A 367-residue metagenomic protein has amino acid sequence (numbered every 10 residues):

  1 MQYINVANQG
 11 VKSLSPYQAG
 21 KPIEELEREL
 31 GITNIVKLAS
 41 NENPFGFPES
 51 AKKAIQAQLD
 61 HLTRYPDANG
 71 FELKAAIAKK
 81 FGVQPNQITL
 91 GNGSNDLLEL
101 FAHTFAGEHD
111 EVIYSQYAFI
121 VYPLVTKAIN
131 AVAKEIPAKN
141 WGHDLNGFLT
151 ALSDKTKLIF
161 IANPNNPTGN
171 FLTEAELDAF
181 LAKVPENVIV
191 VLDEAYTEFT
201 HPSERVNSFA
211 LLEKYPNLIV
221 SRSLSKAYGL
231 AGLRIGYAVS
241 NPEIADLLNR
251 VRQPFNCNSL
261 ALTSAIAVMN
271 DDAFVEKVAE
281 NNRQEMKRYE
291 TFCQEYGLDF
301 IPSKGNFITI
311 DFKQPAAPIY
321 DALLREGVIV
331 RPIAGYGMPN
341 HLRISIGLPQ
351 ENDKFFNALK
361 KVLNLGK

Functional and structural regions predicted by a protein language model:
M1-R64: N-terminal "arm"/small-domain region of PLP-dependent enzymes with the aminotransferase-like
N34, Q84-I88, E108-E111, K155 (+4 more regions): Short acidic capping loops at alpha-helix termini that bridge into adjacent secondary structure
T63-E111: Phosphate-binding glycine-rich loop
N69, N217-I301: PLP-dependent aminotransferase class I/II
T104-I161: PLP-dependent aminotransferase-like
L145-K155, P167-V190, E194-A227: Active-site pre-lysine segment of PLP-dependent enzymes
N282, F292-E326: Conserved PLP-binding catalytic core of the aspartate aminotransferase-like
A322-E326, V330-R331, G335-K367: PLP-dependent enzyme catalytic core of the Aspartate aminotransferase-like
